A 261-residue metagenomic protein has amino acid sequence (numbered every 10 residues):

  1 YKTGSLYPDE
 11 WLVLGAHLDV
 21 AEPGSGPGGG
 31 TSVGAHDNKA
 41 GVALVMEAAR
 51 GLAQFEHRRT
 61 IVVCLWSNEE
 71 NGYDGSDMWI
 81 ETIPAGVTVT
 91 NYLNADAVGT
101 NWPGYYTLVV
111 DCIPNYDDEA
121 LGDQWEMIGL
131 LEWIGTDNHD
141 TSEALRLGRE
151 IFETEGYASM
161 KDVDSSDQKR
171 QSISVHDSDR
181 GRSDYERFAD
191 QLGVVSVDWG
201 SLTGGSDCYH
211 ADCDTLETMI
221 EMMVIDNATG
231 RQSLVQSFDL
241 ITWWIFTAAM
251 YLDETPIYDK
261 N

Functional and structural regions predicted by a protein language model:
Y1, E47-H57, I80-A85, N94 (+4 more regions): Sec-exported extracytoplasmic/periplasmic mature domains
Y1, L14-Y73: Alpha-helical metal-binding/catalytic segments enriched in His/Glu/Asp
Y1-Y7: Short beta-strand-to-loop junctions in surface cap/lid or active-site-entrance loops
W11, G15, V42, M46-A49 (+7 more regions): Extracytoplasmic/secreted envelope proteins and their assembly/folding machinery, especially bacterial periplasmic
V20-G26, N101-P103, Y116-A120, G205-A211: Short acidic/His/Gly/Ser-rich catalytic and metal-binding motifs that mark active-site loops of diverse hydrolases
A35-A43, F55, E70-D74, N138-S142 (+2 more regions): Soluble non-cytosolic domains of exported or imported proteins
W66-S196: Metal-dependent peptidase/peptidase-like ectodomains
G200-N261: His/Asp/Glu-rich mid-to-C-terminal helical/loop segments that flank catalytic regions of hydrolases
